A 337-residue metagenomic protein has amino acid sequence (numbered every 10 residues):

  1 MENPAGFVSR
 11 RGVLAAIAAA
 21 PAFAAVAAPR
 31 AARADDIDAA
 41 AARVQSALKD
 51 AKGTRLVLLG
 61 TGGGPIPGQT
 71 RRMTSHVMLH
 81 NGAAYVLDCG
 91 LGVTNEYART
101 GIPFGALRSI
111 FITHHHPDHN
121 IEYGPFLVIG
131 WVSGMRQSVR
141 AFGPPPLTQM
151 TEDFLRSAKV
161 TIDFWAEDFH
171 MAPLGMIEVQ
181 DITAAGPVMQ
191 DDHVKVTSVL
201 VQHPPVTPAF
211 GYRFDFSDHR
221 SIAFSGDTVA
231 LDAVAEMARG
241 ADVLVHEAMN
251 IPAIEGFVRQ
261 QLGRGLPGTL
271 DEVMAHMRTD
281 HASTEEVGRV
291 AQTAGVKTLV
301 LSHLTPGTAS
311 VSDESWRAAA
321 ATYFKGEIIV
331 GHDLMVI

Functional and structural regions predicted by a protein language model:
E2-R10, L14-P21, A31-A223, V229-E236 (+1 more regions): Binuclear metal-dependent hydrolase catalytic cores
F23-A25: Hydrophobic alpha-helical membrane-insertion segments, chiefly the h-region of N-terminal signal peptides
A27-P29: N-terminal signal peptide c-region/cleavage motif recognized by signal peptidases
G211, S221, V229-H332: Cap/insert and terminal regions of metallo-dependent hydrolase folds
